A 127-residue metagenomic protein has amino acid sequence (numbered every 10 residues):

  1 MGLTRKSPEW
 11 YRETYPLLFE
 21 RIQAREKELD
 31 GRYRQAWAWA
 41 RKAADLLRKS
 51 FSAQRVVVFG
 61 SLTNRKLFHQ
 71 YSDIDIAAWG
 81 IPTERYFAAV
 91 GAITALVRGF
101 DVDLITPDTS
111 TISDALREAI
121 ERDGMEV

Functional and structural regions predicted by a protein language model:
M1-V57, N64-Q70, I81-V127: Catalytic core of pol beta-like nucleotidyltransferases
A77-W79: Short hydrophobic/aromatic beta-strand micro-patches that form the beta-sheet surface supporting nucleotide- or nucleic
